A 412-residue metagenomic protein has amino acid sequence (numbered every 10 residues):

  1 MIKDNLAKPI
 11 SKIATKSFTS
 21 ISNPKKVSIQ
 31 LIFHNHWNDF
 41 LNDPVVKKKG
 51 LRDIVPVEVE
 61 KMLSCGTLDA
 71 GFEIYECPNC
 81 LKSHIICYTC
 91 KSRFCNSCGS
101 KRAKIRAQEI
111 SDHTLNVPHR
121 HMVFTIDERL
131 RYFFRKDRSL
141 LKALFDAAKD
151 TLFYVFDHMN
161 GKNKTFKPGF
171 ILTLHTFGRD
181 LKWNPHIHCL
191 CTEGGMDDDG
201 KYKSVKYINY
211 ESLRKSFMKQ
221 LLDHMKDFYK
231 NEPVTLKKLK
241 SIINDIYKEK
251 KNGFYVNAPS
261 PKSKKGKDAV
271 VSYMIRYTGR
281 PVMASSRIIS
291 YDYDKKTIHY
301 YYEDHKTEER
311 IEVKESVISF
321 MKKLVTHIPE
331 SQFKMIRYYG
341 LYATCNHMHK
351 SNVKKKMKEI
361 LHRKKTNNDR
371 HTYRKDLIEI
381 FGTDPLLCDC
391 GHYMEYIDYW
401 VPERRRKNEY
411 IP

Functional and structural regions predicted by a protein language model:
M1-P412: Beta->alpha loop/short-helix hinge microenvironment recognizer with preference for catalytic Tyr/His contexts
